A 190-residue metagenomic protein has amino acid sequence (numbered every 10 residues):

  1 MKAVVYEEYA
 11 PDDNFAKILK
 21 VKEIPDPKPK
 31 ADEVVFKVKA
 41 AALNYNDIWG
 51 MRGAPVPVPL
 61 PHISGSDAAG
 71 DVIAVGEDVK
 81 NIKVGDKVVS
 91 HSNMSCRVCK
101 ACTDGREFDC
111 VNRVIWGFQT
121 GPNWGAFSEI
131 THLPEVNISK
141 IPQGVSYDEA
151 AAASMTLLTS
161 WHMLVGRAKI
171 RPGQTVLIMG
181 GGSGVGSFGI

Functional and structural regions predicted by a protein language model:
K2, E33-V35, T175: Residues that mark the start of a beta-strand
N14-P25: Short glycine/threonine/proline-enriched tight-turn/helix- or strand-capping micro-motif at secondary-structure
P25-A42, A54-T103, W124, P142-V145: Glycine-rich beta-strand-centered segment in the early N-terminal region that forms part of a ligand/cofactor-binding
Y45-R52: Cytochrome P450 core scaffold surrounding the K-helix E-X-X-R motif and the conserved "meander" helix-loop region
S92-I130, E135-V136: Cysteine-cluster motifs in flexible loop/terminal segments that predominantly coordinate metals
Q143-I190: Mid-domain Rossmann-like dinucleotide-binding core that forms the NAD(H)/NADP(H) cofactor-binding site
